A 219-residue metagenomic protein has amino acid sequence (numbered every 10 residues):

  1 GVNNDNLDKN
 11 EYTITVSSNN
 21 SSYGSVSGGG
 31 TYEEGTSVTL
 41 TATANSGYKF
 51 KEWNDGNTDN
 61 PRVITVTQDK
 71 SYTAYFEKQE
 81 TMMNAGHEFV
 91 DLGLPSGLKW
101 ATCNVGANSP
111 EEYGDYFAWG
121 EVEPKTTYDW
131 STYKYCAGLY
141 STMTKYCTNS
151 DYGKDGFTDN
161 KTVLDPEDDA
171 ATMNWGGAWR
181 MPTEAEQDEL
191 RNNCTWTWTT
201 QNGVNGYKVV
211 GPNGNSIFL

Functional and structural regions predicted by a protein language model:
N3-S18, R62-Q79: Conserved "repeat-terminator" motif of extracellular CCP/Sushi domains
K9-T13, Y32-T39: Short coil/turn motif common to extracellular beta-sandwich-like domains
T13-T31: Short, solvent-exposed loop/edge segments of extracellular or virion-exposed proteins
S17, S27, T41, K51-N54 (+3 more regions): Residue-level detector of conserved, well-ordered beta-strand and adjacent loop positions that form binding/recognition
E34, S46, V66-Q68: Surface-exposed loops/turns
T36-N60: Surface-exposed interfaces of beta-sheet-rich extracellular modules
T81-L219: Conserved positions within compact, well-structured domain cores
